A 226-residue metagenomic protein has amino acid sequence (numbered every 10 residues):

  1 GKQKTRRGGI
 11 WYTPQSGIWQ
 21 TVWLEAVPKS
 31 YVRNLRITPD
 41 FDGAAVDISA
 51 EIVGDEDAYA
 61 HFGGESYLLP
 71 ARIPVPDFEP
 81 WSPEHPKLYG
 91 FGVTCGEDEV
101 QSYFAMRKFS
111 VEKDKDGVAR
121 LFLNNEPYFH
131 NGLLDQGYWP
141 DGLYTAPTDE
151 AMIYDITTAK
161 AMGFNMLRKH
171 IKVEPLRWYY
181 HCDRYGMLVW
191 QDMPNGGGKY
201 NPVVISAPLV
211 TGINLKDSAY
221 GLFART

Functional and structural regions predicted by a protein language model:
G1-H181, Y185-V189, R225: Secreted/periplasmic carbohydrate-active enzymes, especially glycoside hydrolases
N131-Q136, L143, D192-T226: Aromatic- and acidic-residue-enriched carbohydrate-binding clefts of CAZyme catalytic domains
